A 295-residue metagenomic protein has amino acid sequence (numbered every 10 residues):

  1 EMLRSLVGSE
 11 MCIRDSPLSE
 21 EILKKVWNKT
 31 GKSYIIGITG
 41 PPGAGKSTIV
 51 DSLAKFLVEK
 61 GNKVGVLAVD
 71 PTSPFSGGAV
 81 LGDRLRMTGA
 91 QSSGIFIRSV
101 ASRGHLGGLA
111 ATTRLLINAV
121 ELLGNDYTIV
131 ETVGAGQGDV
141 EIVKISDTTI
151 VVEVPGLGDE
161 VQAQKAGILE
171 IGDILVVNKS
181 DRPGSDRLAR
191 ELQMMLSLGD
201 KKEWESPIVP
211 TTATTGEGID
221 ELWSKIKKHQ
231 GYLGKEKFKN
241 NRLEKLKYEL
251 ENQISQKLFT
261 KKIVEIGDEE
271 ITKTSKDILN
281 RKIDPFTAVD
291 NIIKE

Functional and structural regions predicted by a protein language model:
E1-G8, C12-I13, D70: Single conserved hydrophobic/aromatic residue that forms the stacking wall/gate of nucleotide- or nucleobase-binding
S5, P210, E221-E295: Long, well-ordered amphipathic alpha-helical subdomains in the mid-to-C-terminal portions of large enzyme subunits
K46: Conserved lysine of the Walker
I49: Hydrophobic positions on the alpha1 helix immediately C-terminal to the Walker A/P-loop
F56, A101-I145: Phosphate-binding/switch loop-helix module in NTP-utilizing enzymes
E59-A79, T132, E153: Short beta-strand-centered segment that lines the nucleotide-binding/catalytic pocket of NTP-utilizing
G138-P155, A166-G167, I171-V176: Inter-motif core of Ras-like GTPase G domains
I174, S180-Y232: Canonical P-loop GTPase G-domain recognition
